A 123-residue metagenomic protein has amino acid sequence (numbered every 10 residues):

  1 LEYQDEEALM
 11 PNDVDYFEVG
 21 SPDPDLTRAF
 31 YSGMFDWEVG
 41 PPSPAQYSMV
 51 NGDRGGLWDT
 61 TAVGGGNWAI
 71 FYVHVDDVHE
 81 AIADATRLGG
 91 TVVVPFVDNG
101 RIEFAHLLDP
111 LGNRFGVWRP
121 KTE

Functional and structural regions predicted by a protein language model:
Y3-R28, W68-V73, P120-E123: N-terminal beta-strand motif that seeds the catalytic metal site of vicinal oxygen chelate
V14-P22, A62-L88, E103-L108: Vicinal oxygen chelate
Y16-G20, P24-M49: N-terminal first-folded block
T27-Y31, A85, G112: Conserved active-site tyrosine of GNAT-family acetyltransferases
D36-W68, R114-R119: Conserved short beta-strand elements that form part of the metal-binding/catalytic scaffold of enzyme active sites
V97-D98: Surface loop/turn motifs at the tips and blade-to-blade linkers of beta-strand repeat domains
